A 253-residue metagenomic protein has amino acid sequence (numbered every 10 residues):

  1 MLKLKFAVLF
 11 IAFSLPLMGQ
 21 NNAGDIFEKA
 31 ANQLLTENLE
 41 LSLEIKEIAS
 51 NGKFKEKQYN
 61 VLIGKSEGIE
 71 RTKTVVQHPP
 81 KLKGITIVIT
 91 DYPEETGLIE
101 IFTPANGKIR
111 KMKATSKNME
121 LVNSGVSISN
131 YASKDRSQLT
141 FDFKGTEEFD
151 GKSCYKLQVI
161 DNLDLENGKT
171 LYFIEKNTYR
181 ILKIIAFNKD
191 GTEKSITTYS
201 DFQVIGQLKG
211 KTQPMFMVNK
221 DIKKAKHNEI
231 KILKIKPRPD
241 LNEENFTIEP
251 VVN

Functional and structural regions predicted by a protein language model:
L4-L15: Sec-dependent N-terminal signal peptides
N21-N38, K46, K53, Y92-G168 (+1 more regions): Flexible, processing/modification-adjacent segments and terminal tails in exported/periplasmic/extracellular proteins
A30, Y59-K65, T90, Y199-G206: Extended lipid/amphipathic-ligand handling interfaces
L43-P79: N-terminal, post-signal-peptide region of Sec/Tat-exported proteins
K46, K57-Q58, D91-P93, L139-T140 (+2 more regions): Ribonuclease/tRNase effector modules and their secretory precursors
A49-N51, P80, A105, D190 (+1 more regions): Solvent-exposed strand-loop boundary residues in beta-sheet-rich modules
G64-N106, K111: Mid-chain, structured segments of secreted extracytoplasmic proteins
L98-E100, L121, S127-N130, D150-F246: Gly/Pro-enriched, hydrophobic low-complexity segments that function as extracytoplasmic propeptides/linkers
